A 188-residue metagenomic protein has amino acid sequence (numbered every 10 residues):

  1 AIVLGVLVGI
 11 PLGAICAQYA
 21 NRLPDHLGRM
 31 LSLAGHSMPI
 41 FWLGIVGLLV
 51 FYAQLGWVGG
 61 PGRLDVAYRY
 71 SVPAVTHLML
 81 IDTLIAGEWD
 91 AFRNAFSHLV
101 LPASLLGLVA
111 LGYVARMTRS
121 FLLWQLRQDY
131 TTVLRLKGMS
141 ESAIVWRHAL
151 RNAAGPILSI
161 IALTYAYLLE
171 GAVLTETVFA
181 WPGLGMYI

Functional and structural regions predicted by a protein language model:
A1-P24, I40, S71-Y187: Alpha-helical transmembrane segments of integral membrane proteins, especially multi-pass inner/plasma-membrane
D25-R29: Membrane-interface helix-entry/capping residues at the boundaries of transmembrane alpha-helices
L31-L64, Y70-D82, L105-L111: Membrane-water interface segments at the C-terminal ends of transmembrane alpha-helices in multi-pass inner-membrane
W57, L64-V66, G138, W146-R147: Short, surface-exposed linear patches
